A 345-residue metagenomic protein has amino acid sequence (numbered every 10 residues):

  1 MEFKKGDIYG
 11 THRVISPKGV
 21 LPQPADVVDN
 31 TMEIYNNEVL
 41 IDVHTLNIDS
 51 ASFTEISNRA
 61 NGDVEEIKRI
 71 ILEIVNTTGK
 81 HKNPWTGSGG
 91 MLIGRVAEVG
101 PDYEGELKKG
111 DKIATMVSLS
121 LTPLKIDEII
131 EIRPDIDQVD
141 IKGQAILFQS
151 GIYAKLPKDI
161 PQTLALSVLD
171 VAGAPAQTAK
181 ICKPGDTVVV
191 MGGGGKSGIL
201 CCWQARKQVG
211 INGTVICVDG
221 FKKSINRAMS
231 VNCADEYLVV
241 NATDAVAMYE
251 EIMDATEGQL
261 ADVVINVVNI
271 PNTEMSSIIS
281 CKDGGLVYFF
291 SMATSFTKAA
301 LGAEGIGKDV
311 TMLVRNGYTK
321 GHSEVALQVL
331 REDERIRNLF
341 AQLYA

Functional and structural regions predicted by a protein language model:
S16-F53, S57: A short N-terminal beta-strand-loop micro-motif at the entrance of redox/enzyme domains
M32-N47, N61-L119: Glycine-rich beta-strand-centered segment in the early N-terminal region that forms part of a ligand/cofactor-binding
G90, I113-G185: NAD(P)H dinucleotide-binding glycine-rich loop of Rossmann-like/cofactor-binding domains, especially the beta1-alpha1
G105-K109, C182, C281: Short, well-ordered loop/turn sites that connect or cap secondary structure elements
V188-G194: Conserved N-terminal Rossmann-fold NAD(P)-binding element of oxidoreductases
K196-S197, N272: Hydrophobic/small residue at the entry helix of a nucleotide-binding pocket
R206-N272: Adenosine-nucleotide cofactor-binding segment
V268-D333: Glycine-rich phosphate-binding loop and adjacent beta-alpha segment of Rossmann(oid) nucleotide-cofactor-binding
